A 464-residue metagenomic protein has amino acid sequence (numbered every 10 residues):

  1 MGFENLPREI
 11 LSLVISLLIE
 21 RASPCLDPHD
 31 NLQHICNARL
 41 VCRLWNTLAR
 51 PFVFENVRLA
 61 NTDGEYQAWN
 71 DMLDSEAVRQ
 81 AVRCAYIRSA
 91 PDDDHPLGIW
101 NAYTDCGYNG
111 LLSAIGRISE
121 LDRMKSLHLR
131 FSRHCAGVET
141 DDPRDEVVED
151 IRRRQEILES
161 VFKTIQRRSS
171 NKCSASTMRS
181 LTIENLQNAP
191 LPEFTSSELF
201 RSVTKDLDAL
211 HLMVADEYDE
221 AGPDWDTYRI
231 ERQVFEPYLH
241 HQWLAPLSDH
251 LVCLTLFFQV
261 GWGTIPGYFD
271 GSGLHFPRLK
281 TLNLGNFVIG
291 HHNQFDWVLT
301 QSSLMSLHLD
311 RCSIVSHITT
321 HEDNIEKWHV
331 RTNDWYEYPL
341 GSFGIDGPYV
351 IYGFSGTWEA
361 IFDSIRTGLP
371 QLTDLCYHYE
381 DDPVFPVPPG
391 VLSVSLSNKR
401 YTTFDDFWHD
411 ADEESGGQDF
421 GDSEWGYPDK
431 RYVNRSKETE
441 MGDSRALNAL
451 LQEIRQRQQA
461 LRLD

Functional and structural regions predicted by a protein language model:
G2-C106: Hydrophobic regular-secondary-structure patch
S16, R21, P277-D464: Leucine-rich solenoid repeat modules
E20-P24, P51, R133, D216 (+3 more regions): Short amphipathic alpha-helical interaction elements and helix-loop-helix interfaces that mediate dimerization
L44, R50-F54, A77-C84, E120-S126 (+8 more regions): Leucine-rich repeat
Y66-N70, D92-P277, G290-D296: Leucine-rich repeat
A90-D94, C135-V138, Y218, R311-I325: Short, solvent-exposed beta-strand-terminating loops
